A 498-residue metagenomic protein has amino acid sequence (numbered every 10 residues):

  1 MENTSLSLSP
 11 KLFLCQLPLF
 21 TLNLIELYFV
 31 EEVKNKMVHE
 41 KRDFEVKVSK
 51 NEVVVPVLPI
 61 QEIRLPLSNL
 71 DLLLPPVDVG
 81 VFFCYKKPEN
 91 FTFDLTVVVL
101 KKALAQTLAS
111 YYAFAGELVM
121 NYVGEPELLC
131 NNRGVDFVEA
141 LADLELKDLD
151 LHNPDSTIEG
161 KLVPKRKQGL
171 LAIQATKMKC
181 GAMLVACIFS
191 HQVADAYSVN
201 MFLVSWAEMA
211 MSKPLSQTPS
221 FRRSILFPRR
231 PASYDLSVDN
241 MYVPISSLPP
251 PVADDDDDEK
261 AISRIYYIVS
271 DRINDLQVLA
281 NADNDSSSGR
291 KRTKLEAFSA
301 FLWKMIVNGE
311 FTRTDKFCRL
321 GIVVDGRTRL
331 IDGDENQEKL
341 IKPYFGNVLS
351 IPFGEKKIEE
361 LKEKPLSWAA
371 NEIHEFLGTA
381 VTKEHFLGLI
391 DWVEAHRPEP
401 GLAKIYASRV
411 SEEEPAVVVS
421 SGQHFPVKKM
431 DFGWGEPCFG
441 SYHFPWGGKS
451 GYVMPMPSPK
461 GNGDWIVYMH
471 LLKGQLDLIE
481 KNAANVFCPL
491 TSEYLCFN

Functional and structural regions predicted by a protein language model:
S5-S9: Serine residues within intrinsically disordered or low-complexity segments
K11, H39-K41, E45-E62, L74-P76 (+1 more regions): Soluble acyl-CoA-dependent acyltransferase catalytic core bearing the H(X)4D motif
M37-E40, N498: Terminal membrane/secretory targeting segments in land-plant proteins
E412-S492: Low-complexity, glycine/alanine/valine/leucine- and proline-rich hydrophobic stretches
